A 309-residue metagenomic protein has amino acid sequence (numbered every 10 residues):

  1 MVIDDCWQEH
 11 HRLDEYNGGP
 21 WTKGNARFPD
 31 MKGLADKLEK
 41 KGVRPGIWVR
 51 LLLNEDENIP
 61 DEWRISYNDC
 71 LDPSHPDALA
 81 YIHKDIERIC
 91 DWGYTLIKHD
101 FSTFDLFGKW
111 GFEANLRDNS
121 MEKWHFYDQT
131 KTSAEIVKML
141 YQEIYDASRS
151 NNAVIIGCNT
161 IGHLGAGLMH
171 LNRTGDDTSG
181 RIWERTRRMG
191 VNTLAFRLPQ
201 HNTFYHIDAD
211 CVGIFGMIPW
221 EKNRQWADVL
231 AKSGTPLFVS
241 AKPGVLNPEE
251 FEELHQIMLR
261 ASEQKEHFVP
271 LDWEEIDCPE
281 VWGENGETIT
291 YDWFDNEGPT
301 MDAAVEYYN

Functional and structural regions predicted by a protein language model:
M1-D4, R185, K265-E275, N309: A generic structural motif
V2-I214, E250: Aromatic- and carboxylate-enriched substrate-binding clefts and catalytic-loop regions of carbohydrate-active enzymes
A166-L168, G216-M217, A241-P243, M301-A303: Short conserved micro-motifs at the rims of enzyme active sites and ligand-binding pockets
F215-V229: Structural motif
R224, L230-S233, F238-A241, L271-N309: Carbohydrate-binding surface patches
D228-Q264: Catalytic cores of secreted or luminal carbohydrate-active enzymes
F251-E275, I289-D292: Structured C-terminal cap/extension of enzyme domains
